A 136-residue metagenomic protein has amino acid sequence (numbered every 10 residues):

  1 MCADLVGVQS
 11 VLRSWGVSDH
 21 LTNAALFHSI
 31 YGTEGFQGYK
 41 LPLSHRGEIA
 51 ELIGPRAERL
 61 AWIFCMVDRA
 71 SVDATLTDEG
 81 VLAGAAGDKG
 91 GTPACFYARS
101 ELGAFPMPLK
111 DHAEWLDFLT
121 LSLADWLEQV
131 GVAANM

Functional and structural regions predicted by a protein language model:
M1-G7: An N-terminal domain-cap segment
V8-M136: Divalent metal-dependent catalytic cores for phosphoryl transfer on phosphate-bearing substrates
